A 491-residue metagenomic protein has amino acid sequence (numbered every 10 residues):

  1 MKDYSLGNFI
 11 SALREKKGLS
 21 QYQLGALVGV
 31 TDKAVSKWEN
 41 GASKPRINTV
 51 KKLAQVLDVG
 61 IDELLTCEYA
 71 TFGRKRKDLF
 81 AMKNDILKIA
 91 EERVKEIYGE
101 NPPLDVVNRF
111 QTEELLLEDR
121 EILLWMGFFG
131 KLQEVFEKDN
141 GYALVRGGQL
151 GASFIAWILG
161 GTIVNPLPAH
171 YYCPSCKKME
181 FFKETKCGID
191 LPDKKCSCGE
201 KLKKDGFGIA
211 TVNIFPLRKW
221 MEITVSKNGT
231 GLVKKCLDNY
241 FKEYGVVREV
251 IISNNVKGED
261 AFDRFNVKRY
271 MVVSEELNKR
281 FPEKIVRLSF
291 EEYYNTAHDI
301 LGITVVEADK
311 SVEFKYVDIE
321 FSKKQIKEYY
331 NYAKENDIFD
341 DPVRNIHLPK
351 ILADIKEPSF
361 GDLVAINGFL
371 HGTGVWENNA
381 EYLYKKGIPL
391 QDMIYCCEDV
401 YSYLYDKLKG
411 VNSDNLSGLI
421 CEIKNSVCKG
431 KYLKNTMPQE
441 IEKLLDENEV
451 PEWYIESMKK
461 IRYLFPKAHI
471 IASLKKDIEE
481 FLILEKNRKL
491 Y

Functional and structural regions predicted by a protein language model:
M1-K16: A short, Lys/Arg-rich alpha-helix, primarily the initiator
E15, A26, Q55: Alpha-helical residues within the helix-turn-helix
G18-K37: Short alpha-helical DNA-recognition segment
A26, E63-G73: Short amphipathic recognition helices of helix-turn-helix/homeodomain-type DNA-binding modules
R46-E63: DNA major-groove recognition helix of helix-turn-helix/homeodomain DNA-binding modules
A70-A90, L132, A143, L159-K467 (+1 more regions): Mg2+-dependent phosphoryl-transfer active-site scaffold
E100-V145: Helix-rich "cap/lid" substructures immediately adjacent to catalytic or cofactor-binding pockets
